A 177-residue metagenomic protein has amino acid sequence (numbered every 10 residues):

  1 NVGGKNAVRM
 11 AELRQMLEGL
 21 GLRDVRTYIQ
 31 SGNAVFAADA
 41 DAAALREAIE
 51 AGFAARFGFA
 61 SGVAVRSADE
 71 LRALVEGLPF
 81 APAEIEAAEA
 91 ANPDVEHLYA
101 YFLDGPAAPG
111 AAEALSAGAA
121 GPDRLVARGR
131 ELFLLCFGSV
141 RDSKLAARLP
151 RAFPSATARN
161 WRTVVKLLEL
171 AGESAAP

Functional and structural regions predicted by a protein language model:
V2-P177: Surface-exposed, charge/polar-rich loops and edge strands
